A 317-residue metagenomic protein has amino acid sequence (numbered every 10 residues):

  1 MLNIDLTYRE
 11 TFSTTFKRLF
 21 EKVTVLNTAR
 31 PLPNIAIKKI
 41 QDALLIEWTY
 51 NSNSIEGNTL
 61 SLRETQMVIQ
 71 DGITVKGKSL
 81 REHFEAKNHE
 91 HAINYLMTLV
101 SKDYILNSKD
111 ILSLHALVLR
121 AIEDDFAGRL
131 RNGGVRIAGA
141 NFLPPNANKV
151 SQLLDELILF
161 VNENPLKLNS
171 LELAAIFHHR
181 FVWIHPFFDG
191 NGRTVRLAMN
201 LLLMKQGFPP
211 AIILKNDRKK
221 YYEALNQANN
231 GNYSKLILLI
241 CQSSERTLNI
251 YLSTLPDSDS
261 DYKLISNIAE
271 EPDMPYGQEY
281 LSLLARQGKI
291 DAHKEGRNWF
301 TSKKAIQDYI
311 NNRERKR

Functional and structural regions predicted by a protein language model:
M1-D189, R193-R317: FIC/Doc superfamily catalytic core
